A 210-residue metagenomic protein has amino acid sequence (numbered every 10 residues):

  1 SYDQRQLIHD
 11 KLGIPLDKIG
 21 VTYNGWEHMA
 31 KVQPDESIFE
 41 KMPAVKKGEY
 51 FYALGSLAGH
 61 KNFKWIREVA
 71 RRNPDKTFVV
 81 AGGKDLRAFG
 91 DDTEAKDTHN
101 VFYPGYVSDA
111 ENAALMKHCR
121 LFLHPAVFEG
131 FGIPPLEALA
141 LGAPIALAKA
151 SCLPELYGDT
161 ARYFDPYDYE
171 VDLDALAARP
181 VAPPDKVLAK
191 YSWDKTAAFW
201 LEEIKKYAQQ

Functional and structural regions predicted by a protein language model:
S1-Q210: Carbohydrate transferase catalytic cores enriched for Leloir-type hexosyltransferases
